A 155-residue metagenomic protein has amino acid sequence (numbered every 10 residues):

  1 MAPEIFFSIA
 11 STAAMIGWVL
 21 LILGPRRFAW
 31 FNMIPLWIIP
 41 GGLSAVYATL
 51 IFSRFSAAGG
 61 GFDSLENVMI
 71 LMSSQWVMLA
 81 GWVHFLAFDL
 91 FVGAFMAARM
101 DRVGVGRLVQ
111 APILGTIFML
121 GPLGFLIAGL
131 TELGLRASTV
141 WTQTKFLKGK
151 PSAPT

Functional and structural regions predicted by a protein language model:
M1, N67-G81: Short aromatic-rich membrane-water interface segments that cap or initiate transmembrane helices in multi-pass membrane
E4-A13, L79-V83: Structural signature of hydrophobic alpha-helical transmembrane segments
I9-F31: N-terminal signal-anchor/start-transfer transmembrane helix
I16, L90-A97: Alpha-helical transmembrane segments of polytopic integral membrane proteins, especially the permease/helical cores
F28-T49: Loop-to-helix transition at the N-terminal end of transmembrane alpha-helices
S44-G60: Transmembrane alpha-helix/helix-exit interface in multi-pass inner-membrane proteins
A111-G134: Hydrophobic, aromatic-rich membrane-embedded alpha-helical segments
